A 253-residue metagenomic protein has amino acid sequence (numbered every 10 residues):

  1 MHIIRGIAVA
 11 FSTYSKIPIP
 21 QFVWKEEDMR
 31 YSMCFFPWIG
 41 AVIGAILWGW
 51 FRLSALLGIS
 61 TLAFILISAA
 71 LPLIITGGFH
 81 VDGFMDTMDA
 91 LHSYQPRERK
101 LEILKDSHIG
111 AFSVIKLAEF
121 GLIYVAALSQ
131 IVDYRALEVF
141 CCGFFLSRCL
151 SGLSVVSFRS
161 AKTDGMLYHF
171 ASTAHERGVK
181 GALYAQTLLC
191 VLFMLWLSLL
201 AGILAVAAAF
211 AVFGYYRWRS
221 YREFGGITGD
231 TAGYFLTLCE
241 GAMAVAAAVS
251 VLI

Functional and structural regions predicted by a protein language model:
M1-G77, Q95-E98, D106, F112-I253: Hydrophobic alpha-helical transmembrane segments
G77-G83: Replace "His-x-His-based motif
D82, S93, L101-E102: Glycine/small-residue-rich loop that forms an oxyanion/phosphate-binding "nest" at active or ligand-binding sites
A90: Residues immediately C-terminal
